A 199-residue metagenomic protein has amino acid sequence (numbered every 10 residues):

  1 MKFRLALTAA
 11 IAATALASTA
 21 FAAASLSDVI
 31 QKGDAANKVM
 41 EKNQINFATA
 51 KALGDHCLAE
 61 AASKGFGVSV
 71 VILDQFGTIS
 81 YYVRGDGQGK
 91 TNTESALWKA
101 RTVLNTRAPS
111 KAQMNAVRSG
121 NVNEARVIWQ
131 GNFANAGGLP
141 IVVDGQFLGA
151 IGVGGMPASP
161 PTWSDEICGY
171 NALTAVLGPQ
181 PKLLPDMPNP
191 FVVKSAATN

Functional and structural regions predicted by a protein language model:
M1-A9: Bacterial N-terminal signal peptides that target proteins for export
I11-A13: Repetitive helical segments and hydrophobic/amphipathic motifs
L16-A23: Sec/Tat signal peptide C-region and signal peptidase I cleavage site
A23-N199: Flexible, solvent-exposed loop/hinge segments and secondary-structure transition points
